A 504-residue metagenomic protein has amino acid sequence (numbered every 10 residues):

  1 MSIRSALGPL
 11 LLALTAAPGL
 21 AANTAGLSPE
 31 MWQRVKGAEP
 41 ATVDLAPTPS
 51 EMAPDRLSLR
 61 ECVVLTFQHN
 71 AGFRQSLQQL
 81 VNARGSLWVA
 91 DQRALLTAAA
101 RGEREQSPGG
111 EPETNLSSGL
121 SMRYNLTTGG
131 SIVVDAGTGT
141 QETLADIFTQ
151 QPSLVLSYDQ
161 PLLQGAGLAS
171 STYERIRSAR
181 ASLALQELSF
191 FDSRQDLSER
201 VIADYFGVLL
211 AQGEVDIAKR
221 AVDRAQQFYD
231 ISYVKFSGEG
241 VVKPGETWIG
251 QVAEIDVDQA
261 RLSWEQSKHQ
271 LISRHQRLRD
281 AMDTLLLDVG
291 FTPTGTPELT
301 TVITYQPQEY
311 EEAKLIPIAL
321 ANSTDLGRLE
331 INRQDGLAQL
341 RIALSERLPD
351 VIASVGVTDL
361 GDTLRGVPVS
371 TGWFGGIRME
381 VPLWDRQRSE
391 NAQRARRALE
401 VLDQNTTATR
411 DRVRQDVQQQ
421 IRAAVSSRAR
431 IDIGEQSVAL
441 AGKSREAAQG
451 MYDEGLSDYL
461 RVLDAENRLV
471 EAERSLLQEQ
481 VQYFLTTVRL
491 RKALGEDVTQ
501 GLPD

Functional and structural regions predicted by a protein language model:
M1-G8: Bacterial N-terminal signal peptides that target proteins for export
G8-A17: Bacterial N-terminal signal peptides
A21-S117, L163-R180, E187-F191, G245-E254 (+10 more regions): Bacterial Sec-pathway N-terminal export signals of envelope proteins
P47-P54, R101-Y158, E298-E312, R341 (+2 more regions): Small/polar, glycine/serine/threonine/aspartate-rich low-complexity segments that form flexible
R74-Q78, D91, T127-Q151, L162-L188 (+9 more regions): Sec/SRP-type N-terminal targeting helices
A181, E187-I318, Q420-A423, S427 (+3 more regions): Periplasmic alpha-helical coiled-coil/stalk elements that build and connect Gram-negative outer-membrane
R274, T324, E479: Metallo-beta-lactamase
D458-Q478: Short terminal targeting/anchoring segments
